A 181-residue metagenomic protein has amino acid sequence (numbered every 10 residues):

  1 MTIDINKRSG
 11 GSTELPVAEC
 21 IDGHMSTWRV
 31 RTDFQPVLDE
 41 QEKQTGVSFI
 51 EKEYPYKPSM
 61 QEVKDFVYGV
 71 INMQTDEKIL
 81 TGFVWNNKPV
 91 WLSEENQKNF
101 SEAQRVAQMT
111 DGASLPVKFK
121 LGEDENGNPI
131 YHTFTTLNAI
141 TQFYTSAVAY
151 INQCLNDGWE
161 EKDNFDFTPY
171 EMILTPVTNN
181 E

Functional and structural regions predicted by a protein language model:
T2-E181: A preference for well-ordered globular domain cores that mediate specific macromolecular interactions or catalysis
